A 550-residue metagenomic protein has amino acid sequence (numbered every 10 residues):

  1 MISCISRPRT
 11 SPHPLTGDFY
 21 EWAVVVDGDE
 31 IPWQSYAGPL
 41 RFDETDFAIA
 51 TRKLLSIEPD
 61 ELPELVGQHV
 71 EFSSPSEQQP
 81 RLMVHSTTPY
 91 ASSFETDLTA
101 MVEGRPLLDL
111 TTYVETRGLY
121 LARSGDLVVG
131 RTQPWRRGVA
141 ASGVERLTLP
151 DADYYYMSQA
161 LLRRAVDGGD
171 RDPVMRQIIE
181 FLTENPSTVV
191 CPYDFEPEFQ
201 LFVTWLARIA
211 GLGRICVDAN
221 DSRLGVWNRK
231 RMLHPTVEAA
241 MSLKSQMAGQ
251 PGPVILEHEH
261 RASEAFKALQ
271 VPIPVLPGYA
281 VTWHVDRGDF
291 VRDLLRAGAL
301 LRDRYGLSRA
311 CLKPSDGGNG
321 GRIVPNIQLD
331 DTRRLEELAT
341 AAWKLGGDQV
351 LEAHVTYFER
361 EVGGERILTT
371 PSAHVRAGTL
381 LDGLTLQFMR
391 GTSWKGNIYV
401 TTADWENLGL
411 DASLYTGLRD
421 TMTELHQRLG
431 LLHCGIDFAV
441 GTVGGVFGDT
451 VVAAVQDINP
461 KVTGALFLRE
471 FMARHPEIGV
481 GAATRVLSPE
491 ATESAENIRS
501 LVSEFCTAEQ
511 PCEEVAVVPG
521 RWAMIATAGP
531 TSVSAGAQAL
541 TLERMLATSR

Functional and structural regions predicted by a protein language model:
M1-P8, P12-V70: Intrinsically disordered, low-structural-confidence terminal and linker regions
R9, P14-Y20, P32, E477-R550: Peripheral (often C-terminal) accessory segments that flank ATP-dependent C-N-forming ligase machineries
L107-R123: Histidine-anchored nucleotide/phosphate-binding helix
V114-R117, G130-R292, R296: Conserved N-proximal alpha/beta basic substrate-recognition cap immediately N-terminal to, or forming the N-lobe
I273-G288, R309-E337, G391-E406: Glycine-rich phosphate-binding loop of ATP-grasp-fold ATP-dependent ligases
R296-A299, D303-C311, S315, N326-T392 (+1 more regions): Phosphate-binding site of ATP-dependent enzymes
Y357, G363-E424, N459-L487: ATP-dependent carboxylate/phosphate-activation module, predominantly the ATP-grasp catalytic core and closely related
V375, Y399-V400, T423-G464: Conserved metal-phosphate-binding beta-hairpin within the catalytic cores of diverse ATP-dependent phosphoryl-transfer
